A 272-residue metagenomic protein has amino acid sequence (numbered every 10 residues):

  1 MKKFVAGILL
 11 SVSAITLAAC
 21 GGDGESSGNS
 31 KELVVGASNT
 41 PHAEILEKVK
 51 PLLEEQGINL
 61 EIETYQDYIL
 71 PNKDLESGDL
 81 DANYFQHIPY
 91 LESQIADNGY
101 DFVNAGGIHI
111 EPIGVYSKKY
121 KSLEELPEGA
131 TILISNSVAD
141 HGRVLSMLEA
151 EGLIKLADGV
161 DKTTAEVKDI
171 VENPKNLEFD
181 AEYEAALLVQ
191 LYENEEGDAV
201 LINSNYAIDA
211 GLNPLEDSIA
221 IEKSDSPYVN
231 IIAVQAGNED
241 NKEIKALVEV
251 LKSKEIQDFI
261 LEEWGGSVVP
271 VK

Functional and structural regions predicted by a protein language model:
I15-A19: C-terminal motif of bacterial Sec signal peptides marking the signal peptidase cleavage site
G21-D23: Bacterial signal peptide processing site
S27-T40, I58-T64, T131-I132: Short, well-ordered beta-strand elements
E63-K73, D161-Q190: Short helix-initiation/N-cap motifs at beta->coil->alpha
E76-F85, A130, L153, K175-L177 (+1 more regions): Alpha-to-beta junction loops
A105-I154, Q257: A conserved helix-loop-strand patch within extracytoplasmic ligand-binding domains of the periplasmic binding
G107-S117, I208-E249, K254, V269-K272: Periplasmic-binding protein-like
G142-E149, L251-V271: Periplasmic-binding protein-like
